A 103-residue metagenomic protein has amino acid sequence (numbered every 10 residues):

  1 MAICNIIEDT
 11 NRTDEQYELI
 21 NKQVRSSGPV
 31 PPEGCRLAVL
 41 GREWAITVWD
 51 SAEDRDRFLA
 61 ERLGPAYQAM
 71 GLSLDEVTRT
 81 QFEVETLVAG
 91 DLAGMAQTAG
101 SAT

Functional and structural regions predicted by a protein language model:
M1-I46, D50-P65, G71-T103: Short S/T/G/P-rich N-terminal loop/turn motif that feeds into the first structured element of a domain
